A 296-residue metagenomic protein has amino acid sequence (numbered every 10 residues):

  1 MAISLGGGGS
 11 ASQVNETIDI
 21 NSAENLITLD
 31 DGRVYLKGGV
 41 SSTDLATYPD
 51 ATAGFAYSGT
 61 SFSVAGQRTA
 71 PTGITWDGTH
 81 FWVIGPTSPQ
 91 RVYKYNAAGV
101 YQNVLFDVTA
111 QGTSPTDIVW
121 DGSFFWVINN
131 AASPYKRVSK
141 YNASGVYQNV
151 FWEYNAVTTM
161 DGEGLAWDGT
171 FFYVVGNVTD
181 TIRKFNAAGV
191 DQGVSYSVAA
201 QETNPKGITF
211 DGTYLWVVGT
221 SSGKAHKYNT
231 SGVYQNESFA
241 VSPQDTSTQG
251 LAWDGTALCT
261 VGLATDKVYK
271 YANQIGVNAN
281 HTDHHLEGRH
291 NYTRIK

Functional and structural regions predicted by a protein language model:
M1-S41, T47-F55, A272-K296: Enriched but not universal
L26, G66-D77, A110-D121, A156-D168 (+2 more regions): Beta-rich, blade/repeat-based domains predominating in secreted/periplasmic proteins but also intracellular
G38, V83-S88, V127-A132, V174-V178 (+2 more regions): Conserved beta-strand positions in repeat-built beta-propeller and related beta-rich domains
Y57-G66, Y101-V108, Y147-A156, D191-V198 (+1 more regions): A short beta-strand motif characteristic of beta-propeller blades
Q90-Y93, Y135-S139, D180-R183, G223-H226 (+1 more regions): A short loop-to-beta-strand structural motif that recurs across blades of beta-propeller domains
N96-V100, N142-V146, N186-V190, N229-V233 (+1 more regions): Short loop/turn segments that connect beta-strands within beta-propeller blades
Q249-V277, R289-Y292: Blade-level signature of beta-propeller repeat domains, shared across WD40, Kelch, NHL, RCC1 and BNR/Asp-box propellers
